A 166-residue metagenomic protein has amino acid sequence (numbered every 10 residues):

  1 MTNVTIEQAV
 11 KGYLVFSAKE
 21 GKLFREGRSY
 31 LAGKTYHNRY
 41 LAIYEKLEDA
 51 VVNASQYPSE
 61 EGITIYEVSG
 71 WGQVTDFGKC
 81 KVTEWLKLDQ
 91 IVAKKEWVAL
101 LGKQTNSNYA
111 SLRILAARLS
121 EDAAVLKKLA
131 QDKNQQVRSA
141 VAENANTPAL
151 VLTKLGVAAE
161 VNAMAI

Functional and structural regions predicted by a protein language model:
T2-L41, E67: Short aromatic-glycine-(Arg/Gly/Cys) micro-motifs in beta-strand/loop hairpins
N3-I6, Y36, I65, D76 (+4 more regions): N-terminal compositionally biased, intrinsically disordered segments and leader/signal-like regions
Q8, T35-H37, A54-Y57, A116-S120 (+1 more regions): Alpha-helix C-terminal capping segments
V10, K19, S55, G72 (+5 more regions): N-terminal regions of proteins, emphasizing targeting and processing segments when present
Y13-V15, Y44-K46, A50, I63-V68 (+1 more regions): Hydrophobic beta-strand residues in large extracellular and virion-surface proteins
K34-E61: A short, charged, amphipathic alpha-helix used as a generic interaction element across diverse proteins
V51-A99: Short, mixed-charge low-complexity intrinsically disordered segments
K94-I166: Alpha-helical scaffold segments
